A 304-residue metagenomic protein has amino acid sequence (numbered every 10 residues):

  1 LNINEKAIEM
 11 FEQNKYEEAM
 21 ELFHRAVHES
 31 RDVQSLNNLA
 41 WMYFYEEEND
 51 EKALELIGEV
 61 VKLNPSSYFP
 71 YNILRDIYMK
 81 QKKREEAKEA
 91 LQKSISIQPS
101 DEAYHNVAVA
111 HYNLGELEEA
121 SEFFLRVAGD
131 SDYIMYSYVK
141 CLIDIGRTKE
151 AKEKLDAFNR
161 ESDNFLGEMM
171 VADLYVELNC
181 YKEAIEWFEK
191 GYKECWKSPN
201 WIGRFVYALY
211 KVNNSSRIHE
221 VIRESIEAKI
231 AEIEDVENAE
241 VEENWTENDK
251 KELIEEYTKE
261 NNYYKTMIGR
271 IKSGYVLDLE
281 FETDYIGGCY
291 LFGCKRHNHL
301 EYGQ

Functional and structural regions predicted by a protein language model:
L1-Q34, N38-E48: Alpha-helical segment of the N-proximal tetratricopeptide repeat
M10, Y43-F44, Y78, H111 (+3 more regions): Residue at a conserved register position within TPR or TPR-like alpha-solenoid repeats
E12-E21, E47-E59, Q81-Q92, L114-F123 (+3 more regions): Structural signature of tandem alpha-helical TPR/SEL1-like repeats, specifically the intra-repeat loop/turn
R25-A26, E59-V60, K93-S94, F124-V127 (+3 more regions): Canonical positions in the second alpha-helix
S30-R31, P65, Q98-P99, G129-D132 (+3 more regions): Short coil turns that delineate tetratricopeptide repeat
S35-L36, P70, A103-Y104, I134 (+3 more regions): TPR alpha-solenoid repeat register
N38-W41, I73, N106, S137-K140 (+2 more regions): Canonical tetratricopeptide repeat
D144, T148-Q304: Eukaryotic alpha-helical solenoid repeat scaffolds
